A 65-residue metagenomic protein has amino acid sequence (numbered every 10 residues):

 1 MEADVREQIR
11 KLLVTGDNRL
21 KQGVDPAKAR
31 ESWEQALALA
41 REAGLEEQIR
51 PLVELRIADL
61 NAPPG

Functional and structural regions predicted by a protein language model:
M1-R10: TPR-adjacent "capping" and linker segments in tetratricopeptide-repeat scaffold/adaptor proteins
D17-N18, A38, D59: Residue-level recognition of tetratricopeptide repeat
D25-P26: TPR-repeat structural position
E54-G65: Alpha-helical linker/edge segments of TPR/alpha-solenoid repeat scaffolds and analogous pre-/post-domain helices
